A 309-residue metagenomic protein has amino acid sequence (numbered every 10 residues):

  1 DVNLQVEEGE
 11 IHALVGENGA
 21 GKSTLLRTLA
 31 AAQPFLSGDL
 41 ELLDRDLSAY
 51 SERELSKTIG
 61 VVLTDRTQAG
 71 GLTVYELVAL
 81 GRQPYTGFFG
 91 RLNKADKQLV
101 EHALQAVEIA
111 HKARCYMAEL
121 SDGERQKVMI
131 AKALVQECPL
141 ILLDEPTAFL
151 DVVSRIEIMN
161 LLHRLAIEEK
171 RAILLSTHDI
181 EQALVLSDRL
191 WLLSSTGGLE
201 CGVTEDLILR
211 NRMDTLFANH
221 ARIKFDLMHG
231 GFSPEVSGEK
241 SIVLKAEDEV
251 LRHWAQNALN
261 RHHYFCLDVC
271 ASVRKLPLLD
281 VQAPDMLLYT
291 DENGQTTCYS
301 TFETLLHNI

Functional and structural regions predicted by a protein language model:
V15-E17: The feature captures the beta-strand-to-loop junction immediately N-terminal to the Walker
A30: Helix-to-loop junction immediately C-terminal to a conserved catalytic motif
G38-D46, L55: Conserved ABC transporter NBD signature motif
A79, K94-K112: Conserved ABC ATPase "signature" region
Y116-L120, E124: Conserved ABC ATPase signature
I141-D144: Catalytic Walker B motif of ABC-type/P-loop ATPase nucleotide-binding domains
T177-H178: H-loop/switch region of ABC-family ATPase nucleotide-binding domains
